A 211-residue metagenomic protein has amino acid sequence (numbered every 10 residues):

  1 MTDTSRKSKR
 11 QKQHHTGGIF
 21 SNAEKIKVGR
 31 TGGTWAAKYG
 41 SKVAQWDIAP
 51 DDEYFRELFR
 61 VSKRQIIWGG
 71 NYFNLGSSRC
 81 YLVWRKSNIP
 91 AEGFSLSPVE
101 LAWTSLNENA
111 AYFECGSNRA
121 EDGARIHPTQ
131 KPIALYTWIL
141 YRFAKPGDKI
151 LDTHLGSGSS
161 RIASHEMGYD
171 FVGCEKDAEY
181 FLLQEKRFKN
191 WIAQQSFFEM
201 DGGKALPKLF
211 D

Functional and structural regions predicted by a protein language model:
M1-D211: Class I S-adenosyl-L-methionine
